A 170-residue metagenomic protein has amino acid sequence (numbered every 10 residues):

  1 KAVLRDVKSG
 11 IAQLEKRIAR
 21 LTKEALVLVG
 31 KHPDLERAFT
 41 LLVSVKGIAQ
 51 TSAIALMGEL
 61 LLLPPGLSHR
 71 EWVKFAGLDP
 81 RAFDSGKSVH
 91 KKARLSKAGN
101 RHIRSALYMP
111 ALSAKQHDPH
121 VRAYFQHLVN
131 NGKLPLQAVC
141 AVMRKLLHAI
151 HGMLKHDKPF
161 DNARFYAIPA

Functional and structural regions predicted by a protein language model:
K1-A170: A detector of single, family-specific signature residues that are central to catalytic or substrate-handling motifs
